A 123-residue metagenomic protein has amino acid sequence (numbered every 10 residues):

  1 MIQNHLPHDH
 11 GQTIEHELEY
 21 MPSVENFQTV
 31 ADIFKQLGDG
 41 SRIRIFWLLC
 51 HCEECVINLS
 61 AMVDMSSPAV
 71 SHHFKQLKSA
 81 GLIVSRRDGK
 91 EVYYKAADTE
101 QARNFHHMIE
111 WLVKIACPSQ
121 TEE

Functional and structural regions predicted by a protein language model:
I2-T29, A97-E123: Amphipathic alpha-helical dimerization/coiled-coil segments that flank or bridge DNA-binding/regulatory modules
V24-S66, V92-Q101: N-terminal helix-turn-helix DNA-binding core of bacterial DNA-binding proteins
G40, L77, W111, I115: Solvent-exposed, charged/polar functional surfaces in cytosolic regulatory/catalytic domains
N58, R86-R87, T121: A generic structural-conservation signal
H73: Residues within the DNA-recognition helix of helix-turn-helix
K78-D88, K95: Beta-hairpin "wing" of winged helix-turn-helix
